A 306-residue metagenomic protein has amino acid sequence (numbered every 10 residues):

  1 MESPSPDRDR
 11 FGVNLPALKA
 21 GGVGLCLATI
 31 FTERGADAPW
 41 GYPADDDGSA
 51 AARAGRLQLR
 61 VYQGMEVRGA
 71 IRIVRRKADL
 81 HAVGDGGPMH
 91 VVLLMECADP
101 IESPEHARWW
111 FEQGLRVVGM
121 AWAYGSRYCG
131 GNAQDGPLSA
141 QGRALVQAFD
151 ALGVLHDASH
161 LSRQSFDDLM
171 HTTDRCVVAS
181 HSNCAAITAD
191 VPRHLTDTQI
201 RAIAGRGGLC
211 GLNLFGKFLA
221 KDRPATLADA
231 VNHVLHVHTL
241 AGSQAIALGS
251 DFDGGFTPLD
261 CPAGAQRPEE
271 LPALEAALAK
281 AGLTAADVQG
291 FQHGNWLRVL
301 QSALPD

Functional and structural regions predicted by a protein language model:
M1-M120, G125-D135, A140, A189-L248 (+1 more regions): N-terminal hydrophobic targeting/anchoring segments and the immediately downstream early-domain regions of hydrolases
L138-A151, L169-V177, L274: Alpha-helix-loop-beta-strand connector modules within alpha/beta enzyme cores
V154-L161: Catalytic beta/alpha-barrel core
S159, S180-S182, N213, G249: Generic beta-strand/beta-sheet core signal
R163, H171, C176, H181-I187 (+1 more regions): Acidic, glycine-rich loop-and-beta core segments that form the ion-binding/anion-interacting portion of active sites
F166: Extracellular/periplasmic solute-recognition and catalytic clefts
